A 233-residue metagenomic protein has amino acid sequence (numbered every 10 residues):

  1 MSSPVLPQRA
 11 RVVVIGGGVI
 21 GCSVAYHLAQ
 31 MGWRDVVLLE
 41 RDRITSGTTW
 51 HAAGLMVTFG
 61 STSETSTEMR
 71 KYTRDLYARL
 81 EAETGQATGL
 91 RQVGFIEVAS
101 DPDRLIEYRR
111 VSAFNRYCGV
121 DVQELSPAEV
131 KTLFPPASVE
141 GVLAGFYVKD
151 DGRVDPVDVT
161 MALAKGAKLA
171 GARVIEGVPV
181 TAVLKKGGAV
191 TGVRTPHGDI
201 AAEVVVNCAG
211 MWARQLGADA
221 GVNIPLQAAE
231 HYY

Functional and structural regions predicted by a protein language model:
L6-I20, V37: Beta1/beta-strand and adjacent pyrophosphate-binding region of the FAD-binding site in flavoprotein oxidoreductases
G17, G60, A209-G210: Glycine-rich, N-terminal phosphate-binding loop of Rossmann-like dinucleotide-binding domains
A25, A29, G166: Gly/Ala-rich phosphate-binding loop of Rossmann-like dinucleotide-binding domains, activating on the conserved
A29-T49: Glycine-rich FAD pyrophosphate-binding loop
E40, S126, E176-V178: Short loop/edge segments at beta-strand edges and connector loops that shape dinucleotide/nucleotide cofactor-binding
A53-L133: Dinucleotide-binding Rossmann-like beta1-alpha1 core, especially the glycine-rich loop that anchors the ADP
F146-V204, C208, W212: Helical element adjacent to the flavin cofactor pocket in flavoenzyme catalytic cores
G198-Y233: Central helical "cap/lid" subdomain
